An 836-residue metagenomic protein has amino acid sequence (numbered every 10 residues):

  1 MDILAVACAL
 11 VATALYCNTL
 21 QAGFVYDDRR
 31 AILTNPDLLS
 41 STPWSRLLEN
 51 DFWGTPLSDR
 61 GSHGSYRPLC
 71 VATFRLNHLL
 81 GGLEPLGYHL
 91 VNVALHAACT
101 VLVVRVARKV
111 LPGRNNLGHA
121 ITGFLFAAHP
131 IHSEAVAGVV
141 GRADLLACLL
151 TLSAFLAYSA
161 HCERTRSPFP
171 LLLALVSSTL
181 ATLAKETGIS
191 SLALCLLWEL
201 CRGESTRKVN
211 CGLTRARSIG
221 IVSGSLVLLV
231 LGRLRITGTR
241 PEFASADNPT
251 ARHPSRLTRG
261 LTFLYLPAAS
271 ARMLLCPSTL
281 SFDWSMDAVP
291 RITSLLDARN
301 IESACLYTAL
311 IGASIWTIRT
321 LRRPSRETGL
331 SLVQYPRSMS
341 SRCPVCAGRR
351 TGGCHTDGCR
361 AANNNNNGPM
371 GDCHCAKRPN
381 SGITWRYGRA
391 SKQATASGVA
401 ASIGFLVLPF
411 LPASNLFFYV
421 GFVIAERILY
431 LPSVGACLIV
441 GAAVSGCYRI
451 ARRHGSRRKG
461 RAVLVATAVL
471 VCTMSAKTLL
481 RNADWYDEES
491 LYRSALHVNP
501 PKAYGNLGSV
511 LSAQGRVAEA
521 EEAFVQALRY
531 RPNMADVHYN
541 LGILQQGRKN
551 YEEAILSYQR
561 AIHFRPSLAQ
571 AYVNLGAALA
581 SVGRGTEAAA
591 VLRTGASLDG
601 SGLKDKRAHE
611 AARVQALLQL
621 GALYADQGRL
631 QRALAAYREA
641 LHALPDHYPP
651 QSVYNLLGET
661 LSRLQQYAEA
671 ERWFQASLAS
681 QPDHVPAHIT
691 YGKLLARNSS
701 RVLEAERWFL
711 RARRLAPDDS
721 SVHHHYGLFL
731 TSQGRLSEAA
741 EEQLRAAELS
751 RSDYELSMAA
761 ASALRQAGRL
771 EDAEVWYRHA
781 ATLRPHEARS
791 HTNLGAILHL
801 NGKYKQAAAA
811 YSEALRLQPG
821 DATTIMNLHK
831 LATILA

Functional and structural regions predicted by a protein language model:
M1-R350, C354-R360, N367-Q570, N574-G583 (+2 more regions): Polytopic membrane enzymes that build or remodel cell-surface glycoconjugates and lipids
L90, Y158, A520, A527 (+16 more regions): Hydrophobic packing within well-folded, soluble alpha/beta domains
N364-G368, R378-S381, Q393, L656 (+4 more regions): N-terminal cationic leader/targeting segments used for protein routing and processing
A483-S490, Q514-Q526, G547-R560, S581-D599 (+10 more regions): Structural signature of tandem alpha-helical TPR/SEL1-like repeats, specifically the intra-repeat loop/turn
S494-P501, N533, S567, S601-G602 (+6 more regions): Short coil loop/turn residues that delineate tetratricopeptide repeat
V498, Y530, F564, L598 (+7 more regions): Structural marker of alpha-solenoid helical repeat scaffolds
K502-A513, D536-G547, Q570-S581, K606-D626 (+6 more regions): Conserved alpha-helical positions within TPR/SEL1-like repeat arrays
L800, A808, R816-A836: Terminal, low-structured helical/coil segments at or just beyond the last alpha-helical repeat
